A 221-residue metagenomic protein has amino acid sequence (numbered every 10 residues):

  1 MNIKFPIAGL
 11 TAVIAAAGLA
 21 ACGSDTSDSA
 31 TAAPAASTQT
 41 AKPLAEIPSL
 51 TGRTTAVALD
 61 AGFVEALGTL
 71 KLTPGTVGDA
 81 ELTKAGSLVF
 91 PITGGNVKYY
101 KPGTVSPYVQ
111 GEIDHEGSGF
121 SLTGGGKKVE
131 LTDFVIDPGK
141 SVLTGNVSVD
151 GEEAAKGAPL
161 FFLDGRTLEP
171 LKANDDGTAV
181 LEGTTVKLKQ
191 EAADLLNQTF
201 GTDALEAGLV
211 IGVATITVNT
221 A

Functional and structural regions predicted by a protein language model:
M1-G9: Bacterial N-terminal signal peptides that target proteins for export
F5, G18-A32: Bacterial lipoprotein signal-peptidase II cleavage site
T11-G18: Bacterial N-terminal signal peptides
T31-T40: Ser/Thr-rich, Proline-interspersed low-complexity disordered segments
Q39-Q110, T123, D133-A221: Extracytosolic secretory-pathway proteins
D114-G125: Short aromatic-glycine motifs in intrinsically disordered, low-complexity regions
